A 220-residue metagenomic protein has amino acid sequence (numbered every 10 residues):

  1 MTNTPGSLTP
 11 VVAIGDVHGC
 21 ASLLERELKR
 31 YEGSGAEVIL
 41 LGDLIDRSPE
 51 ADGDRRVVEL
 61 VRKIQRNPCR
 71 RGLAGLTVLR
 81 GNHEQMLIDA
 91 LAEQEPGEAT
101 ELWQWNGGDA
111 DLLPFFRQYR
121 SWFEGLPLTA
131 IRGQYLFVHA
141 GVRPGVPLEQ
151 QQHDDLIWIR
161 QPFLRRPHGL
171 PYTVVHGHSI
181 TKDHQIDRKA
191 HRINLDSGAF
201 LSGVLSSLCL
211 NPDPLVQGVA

Functional and structural regions predicted by a protein language model:
M1-V58: N-terminal active-site segment of His-dependent metallophosphoesterases
L8, G33-A36, L73-G75, G133 (+1 more regions): A general structural motif
V11-H18, Y135-G141, I193-L195: Active-site-proximal beta-strand elements of phosphoester/diester hydrolases
D16, V38, D43, G81-N82 (+4 more regions): Divalent metal-coordination and catalytic microenvironments
H18-L23, D46-E50, H83-I88, A130 (+3 more regions): Active-site environment of divalent metal-dependent phosphoester hydrolases
R47-G133, I159-R165: Active-site neighborhood of divalent metal-dependent phosphoester bond hydrolases
I131, F137-H139, S207-N211: Short, well-ordered beta-strand micro-motif
Q152-G218: Conserved beta-sheet core of the metallophosphoesterase superfamily
